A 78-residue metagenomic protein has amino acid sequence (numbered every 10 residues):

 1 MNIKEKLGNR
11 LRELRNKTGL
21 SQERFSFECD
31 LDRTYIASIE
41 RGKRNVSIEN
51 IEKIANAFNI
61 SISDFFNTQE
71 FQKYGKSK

Functional and structural regions predicted by a protein language model:
N2, N9, G19-L20, V46-E49: Residue-level signal for the short linker/turn that defines the boundary of a DNA-recognition helix
N9-E28, F58, K78: Short basic helix-loop element that most often maps to the first helix and adjoining turn of HTH DNA-binding modules
L11, F25-S26, I36-I39, F65: Conserved hydrophobic/aromatic packing and binding residues within compact polymer-binding modules
D30-R44: Recognition helix of helix-turn-helix/homeodomain-like DNA-binding domains that insert into the DNA major groove
N45-V46, F65: Short amphipathic alpha-helical segment with a characteristic S/N-K-E followed by hydrophobic residues
N50-D64: DNA major-groove recognition helix of helix-turn-helix/homeodomain DNA-binding modules
D64-K78: Short, charged recognition helix plus adjacent turn of helix-turn-helix-like nucleic-acid-binding domains
